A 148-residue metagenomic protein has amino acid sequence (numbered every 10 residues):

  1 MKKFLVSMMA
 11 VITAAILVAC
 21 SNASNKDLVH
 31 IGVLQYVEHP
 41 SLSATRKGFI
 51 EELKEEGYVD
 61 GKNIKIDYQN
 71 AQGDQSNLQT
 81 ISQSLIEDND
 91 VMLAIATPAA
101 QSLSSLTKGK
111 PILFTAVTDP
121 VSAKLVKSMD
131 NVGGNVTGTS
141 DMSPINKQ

Functional and structural regions predicted by a protein language model:
K2-M8, I16, C20-Q148: Short hydrophobic alpha-helices and adjacent helix-cap/hinge residues
